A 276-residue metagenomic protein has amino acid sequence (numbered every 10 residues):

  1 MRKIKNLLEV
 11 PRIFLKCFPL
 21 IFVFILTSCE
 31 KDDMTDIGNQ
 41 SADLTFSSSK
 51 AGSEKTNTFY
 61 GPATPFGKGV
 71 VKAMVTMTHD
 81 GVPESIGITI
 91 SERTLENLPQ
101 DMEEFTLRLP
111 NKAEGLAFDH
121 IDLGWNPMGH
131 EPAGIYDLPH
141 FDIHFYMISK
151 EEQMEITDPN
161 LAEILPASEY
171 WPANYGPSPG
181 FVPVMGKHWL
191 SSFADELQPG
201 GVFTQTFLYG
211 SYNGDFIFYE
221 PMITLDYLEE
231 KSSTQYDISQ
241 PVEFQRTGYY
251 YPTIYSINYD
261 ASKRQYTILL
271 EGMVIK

Functional and structural regions predicted by a protein language model:
M1-N6, P19-A51: Bacterial Sec-dependent N-terminal signal peptides
N6-I13: Short hydrophobic helices that act as membrane-entry/anchoring signals
C29, I143-M147, L270-I275: Short beta-strand element of the conserved SAM-dependent methyltransferase core
G52-T56, P65-V71, M77-I90, T94-L98 (+2 more regions): Intrinsically disordered, flexible peripheral segments
A63-G67, H79-P139: Short N-terminal edge-element motif at the start of the domain
I135-E155: Histidine-centered catalytic micro-motifs
